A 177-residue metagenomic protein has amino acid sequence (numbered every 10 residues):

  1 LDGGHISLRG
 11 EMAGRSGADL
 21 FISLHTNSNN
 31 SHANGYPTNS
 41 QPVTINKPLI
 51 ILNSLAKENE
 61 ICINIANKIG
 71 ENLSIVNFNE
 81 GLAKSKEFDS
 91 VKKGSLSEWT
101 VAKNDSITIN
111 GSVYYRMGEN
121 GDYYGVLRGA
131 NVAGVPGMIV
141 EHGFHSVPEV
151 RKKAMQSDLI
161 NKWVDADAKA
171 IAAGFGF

Functional and structural regions predicted by a protein language model:
L1-F177: Active-site-proximal helix/loop segments of hydrolytic enzymes
